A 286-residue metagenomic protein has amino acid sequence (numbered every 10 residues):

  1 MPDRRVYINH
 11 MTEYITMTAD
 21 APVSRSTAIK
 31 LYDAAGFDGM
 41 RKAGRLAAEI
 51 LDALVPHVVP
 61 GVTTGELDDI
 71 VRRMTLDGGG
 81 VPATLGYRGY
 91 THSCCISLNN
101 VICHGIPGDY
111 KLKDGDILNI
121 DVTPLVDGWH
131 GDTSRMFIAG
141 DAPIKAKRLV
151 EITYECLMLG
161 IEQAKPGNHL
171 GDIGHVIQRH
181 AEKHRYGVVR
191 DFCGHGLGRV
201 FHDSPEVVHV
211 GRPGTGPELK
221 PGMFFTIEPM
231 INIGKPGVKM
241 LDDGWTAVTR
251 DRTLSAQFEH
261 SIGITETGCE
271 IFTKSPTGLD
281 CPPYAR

Functional and structural regions predicted by a protein language model:
M1-R286: Active-site neighborhoods and metal-handling regions in enzymes and metal-associated proteins
